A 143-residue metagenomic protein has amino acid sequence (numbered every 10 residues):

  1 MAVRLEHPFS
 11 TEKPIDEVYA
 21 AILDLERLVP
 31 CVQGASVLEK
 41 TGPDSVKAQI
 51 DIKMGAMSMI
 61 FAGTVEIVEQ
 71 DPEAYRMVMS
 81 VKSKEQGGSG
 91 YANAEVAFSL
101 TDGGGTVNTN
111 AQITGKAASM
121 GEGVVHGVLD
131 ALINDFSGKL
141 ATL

Functional and structural regions predicted by a protein language model:
M1, K40, G55-F61, G88-A92 (+1 more regions): A generic structural micro-feature
M1-S45, Q49: Hydrophobic ligand-binding cavity/cleft-lining segments
A2-P8, S45-K47, I60-A62, R76 (+2 more regions): Intrinsic-disorder/low-complexity, polar/charged segments enriched in Ser/Thr/Lys/Arg/Asp/Glu/Gln
P8-S10, E39, K53, E66 (+2 more regions): Generic structural detector for well-ordered beta-strands
E39-S83: Glycine-rich portal/gate segments that line the openings of hydrophobic small-molecule binding cavities
E69, V78, K82-D130: Beta-strand/loop substructures that line and gate deep hydrophobic ligand-binding cavities in soluble
D135: A contiguous pocket-lining binding segment that forms or flanks enzyme active sites
G138-L143: Short, highly charged C-terminal tails/helix-capping segments
